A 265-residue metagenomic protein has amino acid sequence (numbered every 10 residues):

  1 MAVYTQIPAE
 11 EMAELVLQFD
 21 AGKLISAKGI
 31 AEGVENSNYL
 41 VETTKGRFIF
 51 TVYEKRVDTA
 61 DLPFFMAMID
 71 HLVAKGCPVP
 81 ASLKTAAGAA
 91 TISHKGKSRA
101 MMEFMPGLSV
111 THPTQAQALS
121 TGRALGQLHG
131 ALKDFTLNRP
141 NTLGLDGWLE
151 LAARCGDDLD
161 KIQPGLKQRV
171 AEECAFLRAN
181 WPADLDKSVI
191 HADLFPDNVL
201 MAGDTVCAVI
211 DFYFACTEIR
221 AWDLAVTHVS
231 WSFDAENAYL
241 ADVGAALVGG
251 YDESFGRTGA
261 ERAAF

Functional and structural regions predicted by a protein language model:
M1-A86, A202-T205: Conserved NTP-binding catalytic cores of kinases and kinase-like/nucleotidyltransferase enzymes across multiple kinase
T5-F19, T136-L137, L149-A192, A202: An alpha-helical support segment within catalytic cores of ATP-dependent transferases
A31-T44, I49-F50, S82, A175-W222 (+1 more regions): Active-site acidic catalytic loop and adjacent metal/ATP-binding pocket of ATP-dependent phosphoryl transfer enzymes
N38, K75, V79-S82, A89-I92 (+4 more regions): Structured catalytic core of nucleotide-sugar glycosyltransferases
T43-L137: ATP-binding pocket architecture of kinase catalytic cores
K84-T85, D134-E150, G244-G256: Alpha-helical transmembrane segments of bacterial inner-membrane membrane proteins
A221-G256: Active-site activation/catalytic loop segments of kinase-like enzymes and analogous catalytic loops in related
R257-F265: All-alpha amphipathic helical-bundle segments outside canonical DNA-binding/catalytic cores that form hydrophobic
